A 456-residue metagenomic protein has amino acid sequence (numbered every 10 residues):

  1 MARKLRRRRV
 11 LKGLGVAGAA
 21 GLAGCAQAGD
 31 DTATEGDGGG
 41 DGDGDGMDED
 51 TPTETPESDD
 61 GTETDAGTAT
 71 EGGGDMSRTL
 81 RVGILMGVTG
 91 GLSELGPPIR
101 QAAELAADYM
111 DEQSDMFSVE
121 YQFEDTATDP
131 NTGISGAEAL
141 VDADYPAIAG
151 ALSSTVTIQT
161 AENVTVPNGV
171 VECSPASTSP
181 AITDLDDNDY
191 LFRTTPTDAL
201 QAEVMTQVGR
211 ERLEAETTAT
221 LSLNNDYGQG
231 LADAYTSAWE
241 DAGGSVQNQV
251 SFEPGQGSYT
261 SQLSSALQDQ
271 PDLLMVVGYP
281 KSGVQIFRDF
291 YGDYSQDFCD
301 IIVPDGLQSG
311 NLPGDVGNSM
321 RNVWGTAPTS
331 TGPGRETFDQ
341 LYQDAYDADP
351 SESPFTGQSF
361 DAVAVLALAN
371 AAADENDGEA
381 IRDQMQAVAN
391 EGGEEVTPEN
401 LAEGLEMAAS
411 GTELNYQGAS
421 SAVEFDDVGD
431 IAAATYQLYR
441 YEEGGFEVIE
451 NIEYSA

Functional and structural regions predicted by a protein language model:
A2-L14, A26-A456: Extracytosolic ligand-binding ectodomains
A19: N-terminal cofactor/phosphate-binding cores enriched in small/glycine residues, especially glycine-rich loops such as
L22-G24: C-terminal motif of bacterial Sec signal peptides marking the signal peptidase cleavage site
